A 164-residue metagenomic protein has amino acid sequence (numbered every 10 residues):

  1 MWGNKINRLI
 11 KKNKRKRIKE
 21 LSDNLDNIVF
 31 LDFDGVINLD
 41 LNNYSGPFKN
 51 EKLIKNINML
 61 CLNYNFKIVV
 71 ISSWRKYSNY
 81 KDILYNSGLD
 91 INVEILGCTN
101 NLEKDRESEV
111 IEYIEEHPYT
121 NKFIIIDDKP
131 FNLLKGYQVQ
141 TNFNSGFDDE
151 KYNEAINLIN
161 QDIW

Functional and structural regions predicted by a protein language model:
W2, I6-W164: Catalytic phosphate/metal-binding cores of nucleic-acid and nucleotide-processing enzymes, i.e., regions that mediate
